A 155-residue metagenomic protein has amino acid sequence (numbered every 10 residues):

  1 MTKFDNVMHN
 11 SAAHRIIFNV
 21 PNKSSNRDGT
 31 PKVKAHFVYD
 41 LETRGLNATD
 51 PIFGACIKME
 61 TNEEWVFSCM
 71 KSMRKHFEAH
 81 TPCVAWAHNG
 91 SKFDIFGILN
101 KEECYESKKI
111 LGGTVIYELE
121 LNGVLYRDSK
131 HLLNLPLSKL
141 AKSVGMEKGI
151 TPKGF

Functional and structural regions predicted by a protein language model:
M1-F37, L41: N-terminal accessory regions of nucleic-acid-interacting proteins
M1-M8, A12, F37, N47 (+2 more regions): Cross-family signature of deubiquitinases and ubiquitin-like deconjugating cysteine proteases
N6, N10, N19-N22, N26 (+6 more regions): Detector for Asparagine
G29-K32, A48-T49, E78-H80: Intrinsically disordered, low-complexity regulatory regions enriched in Ser/Pro/Gly/Thr and acidic residues
L41-T49: Short acidic, Gly/Ser-rich segments with clustered Asp/Glu that frequently serve as metal-coordination loops in enzyme
C56, E60-F155: Conserved DEDDh/DEDDy metal-dependent 3′-5′ exonuclease domain
